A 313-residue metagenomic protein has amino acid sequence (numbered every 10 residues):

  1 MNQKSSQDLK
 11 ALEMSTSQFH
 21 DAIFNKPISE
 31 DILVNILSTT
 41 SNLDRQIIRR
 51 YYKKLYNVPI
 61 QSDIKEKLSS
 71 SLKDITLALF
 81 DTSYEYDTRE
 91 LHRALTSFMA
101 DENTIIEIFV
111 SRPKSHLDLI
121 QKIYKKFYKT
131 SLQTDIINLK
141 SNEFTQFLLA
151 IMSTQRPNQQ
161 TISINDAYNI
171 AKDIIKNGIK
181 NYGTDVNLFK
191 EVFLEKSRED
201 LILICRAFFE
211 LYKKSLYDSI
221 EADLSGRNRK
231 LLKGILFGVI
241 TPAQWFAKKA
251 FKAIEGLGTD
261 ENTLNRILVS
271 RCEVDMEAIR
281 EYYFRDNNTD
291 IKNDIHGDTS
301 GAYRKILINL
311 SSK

Functional and structural regions predicted by a protein language model:
M1-K313: Structural signature for extended repeat/solenoid scaffolds and their inter-repeat hinge/linker regions, spanning
